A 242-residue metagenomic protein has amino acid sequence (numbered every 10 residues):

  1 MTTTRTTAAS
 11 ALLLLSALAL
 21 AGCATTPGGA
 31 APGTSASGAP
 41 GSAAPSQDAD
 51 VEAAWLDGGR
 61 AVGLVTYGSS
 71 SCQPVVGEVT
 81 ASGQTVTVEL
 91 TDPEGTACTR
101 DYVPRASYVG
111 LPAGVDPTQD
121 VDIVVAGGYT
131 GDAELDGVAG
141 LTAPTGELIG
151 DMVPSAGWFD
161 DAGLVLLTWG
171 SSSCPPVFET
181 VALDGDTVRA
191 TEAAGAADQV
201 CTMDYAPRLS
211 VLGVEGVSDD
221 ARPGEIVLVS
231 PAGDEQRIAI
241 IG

Functional and structural regions predicted by a protein language model:
M1-A11: Bacterial N-terminal signal peptides that target proteins for export
L18-G22: C-terminal motif of bacterial Sec signal peptides marking the signal peptidase cleavage site
A24-P27: Bacterial signal peptide processing site
R60-T66, G163-T168: Short, structured motif recognition centered on aromatic/hydrophobic residues
V79-D92, V181-G195: Short, aliphatic-rich beta-strand segments
L90-V109, E192-G213: An anionic, turn-rich surface loop/hairpin at beta-sheet edges that serves as a generic interaction/coordination patch
P112-V115, D122-G170: Surface-exposed beta-loop interaction hotspot
A113-A133, V214-I238: A short amphipathic beta-strand at an alpha->beta junction
